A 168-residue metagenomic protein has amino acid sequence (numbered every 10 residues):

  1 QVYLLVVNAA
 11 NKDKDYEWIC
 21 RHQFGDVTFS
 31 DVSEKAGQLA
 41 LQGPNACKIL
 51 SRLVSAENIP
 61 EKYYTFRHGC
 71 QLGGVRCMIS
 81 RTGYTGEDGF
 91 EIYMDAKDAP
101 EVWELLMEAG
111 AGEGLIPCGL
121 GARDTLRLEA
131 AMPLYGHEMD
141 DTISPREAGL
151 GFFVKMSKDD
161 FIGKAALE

Functional and structural regions predicted by a protein language model:
Q1-E168: Conserved, structured C-terminal
